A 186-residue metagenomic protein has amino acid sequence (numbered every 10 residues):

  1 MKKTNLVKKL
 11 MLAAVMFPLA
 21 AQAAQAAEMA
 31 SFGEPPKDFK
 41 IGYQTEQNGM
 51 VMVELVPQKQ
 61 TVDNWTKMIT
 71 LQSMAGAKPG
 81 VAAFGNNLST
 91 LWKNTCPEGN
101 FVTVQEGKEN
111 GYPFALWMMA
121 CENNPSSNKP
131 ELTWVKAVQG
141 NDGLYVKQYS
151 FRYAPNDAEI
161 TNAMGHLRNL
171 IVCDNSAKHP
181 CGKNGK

Functional and structural regions predicted by a protein language model:
K2-M11: Bacterial N-terminal signal peptides that target proteins for export
M11-A20: Bacterial N-terminal signal peptides
A21-A26: Boundary at the C-terminal end of the N-terminal hydrophobic targeting segment
K37-A77: Secretory pathway targeting signatures of secreted, lumenal, and periplasmic proteins
K67-N110: Mid-chain, structured segments of secreted extracytoplasmic proteins
K93-K136: Signature of long, low-cysteine stretches enriched in small and polar/charged residues
W117, E131-P155: A short, solvent-exposed beta-edge/loop patch
L144-K186: Surface-exposed amphipathic alpha-helical segments
